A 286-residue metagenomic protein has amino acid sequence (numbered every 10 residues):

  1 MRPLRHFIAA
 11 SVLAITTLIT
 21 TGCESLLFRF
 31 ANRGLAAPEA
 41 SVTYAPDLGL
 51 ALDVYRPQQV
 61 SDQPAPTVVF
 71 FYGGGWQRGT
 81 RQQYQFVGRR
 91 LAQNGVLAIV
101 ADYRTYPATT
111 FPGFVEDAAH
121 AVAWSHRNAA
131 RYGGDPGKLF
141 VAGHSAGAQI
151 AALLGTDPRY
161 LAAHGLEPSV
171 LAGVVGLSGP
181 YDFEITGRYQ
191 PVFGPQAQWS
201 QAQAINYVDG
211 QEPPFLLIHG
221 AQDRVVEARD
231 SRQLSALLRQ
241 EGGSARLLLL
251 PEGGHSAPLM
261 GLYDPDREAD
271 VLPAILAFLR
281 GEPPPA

Functional and structural regions predicted by a protein language model:
E24-S61: N-terminal cap/lid segment of alpha/beta-hydrolase-fold proteins
A31, D47, G176-Y207, P213: Mobile cap/lid helix-loop segments that gate and shape the active-site cleft of serine hydrolases
Q63-G73: Short beta-strand element of the alpha/beta-hydrolase
Q82-I99: Short amphipathic alpha-helix adjacent to the substrate-entry channel of hydrolases
T109-A129: Alpha/beta-hydrolase active-site loop
A123-R188: Primarily recognizes the serine-hydrolase "nucleophile elbow" in alpha/beta-hydrolase and SGNH/GDSL folds
L217-H219, D223: Short beta-strand/loop motif that positions the catalytic acidic residue of the alpha/beta-hydrolase fold
R232, R239-A286: C-terminal catalytic histidine-bearing segment of alpha/beta-hydrolase fold enzymes
